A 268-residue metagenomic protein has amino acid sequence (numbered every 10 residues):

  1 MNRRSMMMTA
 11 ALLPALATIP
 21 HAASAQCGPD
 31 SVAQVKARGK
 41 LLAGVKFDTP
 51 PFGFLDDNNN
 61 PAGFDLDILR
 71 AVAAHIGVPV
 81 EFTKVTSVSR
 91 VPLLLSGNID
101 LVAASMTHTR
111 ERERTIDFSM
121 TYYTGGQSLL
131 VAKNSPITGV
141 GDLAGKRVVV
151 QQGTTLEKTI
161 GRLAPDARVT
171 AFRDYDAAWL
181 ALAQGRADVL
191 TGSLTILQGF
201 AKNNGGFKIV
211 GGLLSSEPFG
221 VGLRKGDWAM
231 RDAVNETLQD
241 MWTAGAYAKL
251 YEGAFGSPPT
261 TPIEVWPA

Functional and structural regions predicted by a protein language model:
S5-S24: N-terminal export signals
C27-S105: Extracytoplasmic small-molecule ligand-binding "clamshell" domains of the periplasmic binding protein/Venus flytrap
L66, F82-P92, S135, T154-T155 (+2 more regions): Short helix-initiation/N-cap motifs at beta->coil->alpha
L66-H75, G141, K146-R147, T154-T155 (+1 more regions): Extended ligand-binding regions for polar small-molecule ligands
R70, A74, P79-D142, G211: Acidic, polar ligand-binding/catalytic clefts
S89-P92, S105-R114, T159-R162, A183-S215: A ligand-binding cleft/hinge motif common to bilobed small-molecule-binding domains
Y123-V131, A177, L194, Q198-L238 (+1 more regions): Periplasmic-binding protein-like
T155-F172, I209, Q239-A268: Ligand-binding clefts/hinges and TM-proximal coupling segments of bilobed small-molecule sensing domains
